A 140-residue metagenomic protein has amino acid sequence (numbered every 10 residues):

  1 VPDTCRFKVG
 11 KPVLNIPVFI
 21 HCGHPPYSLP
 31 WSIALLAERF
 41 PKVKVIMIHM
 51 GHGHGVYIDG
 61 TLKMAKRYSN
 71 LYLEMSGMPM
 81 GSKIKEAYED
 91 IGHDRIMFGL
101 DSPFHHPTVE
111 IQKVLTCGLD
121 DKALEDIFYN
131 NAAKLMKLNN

Functional and structural regions predicted by a protein language model:
P2-M97: Catalytic pocket-lining loop regions of alpha/beta-barrel enzymes, especially the amidohydrolase/enolase/GH5 lineages
K11, H49, L73, D101 (+3 more regions): Conserved, mostly hydrophobic/aromatic
H52, F104, K134: Active-site micro-motifs of SAM-dependent methyltransferase domains
H93-R95, T108-N140: Mid-to-C-terminal alpha-helical segments outside catalytic/metal-binding sites
G99-P107: Short glycine/proline-rich, acidic loop/turn segments that cap or connect secondary-structure elements
